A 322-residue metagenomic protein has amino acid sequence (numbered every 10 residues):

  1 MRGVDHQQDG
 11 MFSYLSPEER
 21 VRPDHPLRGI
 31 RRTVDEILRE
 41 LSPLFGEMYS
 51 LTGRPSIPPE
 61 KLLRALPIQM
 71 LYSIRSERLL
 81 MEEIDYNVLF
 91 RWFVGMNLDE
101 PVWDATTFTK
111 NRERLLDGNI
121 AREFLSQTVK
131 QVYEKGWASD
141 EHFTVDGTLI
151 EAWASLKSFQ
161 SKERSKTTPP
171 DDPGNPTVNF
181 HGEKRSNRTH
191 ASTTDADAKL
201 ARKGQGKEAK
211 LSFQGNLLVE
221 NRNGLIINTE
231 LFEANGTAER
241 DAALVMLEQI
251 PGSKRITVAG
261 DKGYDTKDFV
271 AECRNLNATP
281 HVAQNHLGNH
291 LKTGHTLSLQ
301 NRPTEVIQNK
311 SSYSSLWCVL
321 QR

Functional and structural regions predicted by a protein language model:
M1-E36, S139, V178-F180: Charged, often Cys/His-bearing segments associated with DNA-binding zinc-finger transcription factors
L15, L66, Q127-K130: Short alpha-helical segments and helix-capping/turn motifs at coil-helix boundaries
S16, L51-P55, P67-I74, L98 (+2 more regions): Short, charged/polar micro-motifs that form catalytic or ligand-binding hotspots
P23-P67, Y72-S73, T293: Basic, short loop/linker segments at the boundary and entry of helix-turn-helix/winged-helix-like folds
P59-M70, E82, V88, G215 (+1 more regions): Contiguous, well-ordered alpha-helical segments that form the cores/surfaces of helical PPI scaffolds
R75-L79: Short, solvent-exposed positions on alpha-helices
E82-D85, V94-L276, A283-N285: Polybasic low-complexity intrinsically disordered regions
R164-T168, K262-R322: Helix-centered, glycine/charged polyanion-binding patches within enzymatic domains that contact phosphate-containing
